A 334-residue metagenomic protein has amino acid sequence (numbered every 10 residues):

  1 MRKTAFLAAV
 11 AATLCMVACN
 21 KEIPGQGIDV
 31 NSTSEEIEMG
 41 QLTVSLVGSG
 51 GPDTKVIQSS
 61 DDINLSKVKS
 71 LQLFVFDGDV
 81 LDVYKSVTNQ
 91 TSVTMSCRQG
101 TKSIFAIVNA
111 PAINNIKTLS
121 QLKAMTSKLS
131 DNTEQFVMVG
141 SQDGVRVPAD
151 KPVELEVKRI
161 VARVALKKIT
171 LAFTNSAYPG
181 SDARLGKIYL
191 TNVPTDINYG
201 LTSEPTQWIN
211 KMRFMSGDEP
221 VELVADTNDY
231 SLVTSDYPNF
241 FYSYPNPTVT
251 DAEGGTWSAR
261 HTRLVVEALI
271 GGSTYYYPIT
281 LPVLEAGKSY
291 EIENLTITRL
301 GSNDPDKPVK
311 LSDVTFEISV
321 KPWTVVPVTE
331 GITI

Functional and structural regions predicted by a protein language model:
M1-T4, K21: Positively charged n-region of N-terminal signal peptides that target proteins for export
A5-T13: Sec-dependent N-terminal signal peptides
C15-A18: C-terminal motif of bacterial Sec signal peptides marking the signal peptidase cleavage site
G25-K55, V157-A172: A short, Gly/Thr-enriched small/hydrophobic beta-strand-prone motif that recurs across taxa
P52-L119, A172-K288, V328-I334: Tryptophan-paired
T91-V93, K151-L155: Short strand-edge motifs at loop-to-beta-strand transitions and within beta-strands of extracellular beta-rich domains
A112-P152, T274-E291: Structured interaction patches on ligand/partner-binding surfaces of diverse proteins
E285-I334: Acidic, serine/threonine- and proline-rich intrinsically disordered appendage/tail regions
